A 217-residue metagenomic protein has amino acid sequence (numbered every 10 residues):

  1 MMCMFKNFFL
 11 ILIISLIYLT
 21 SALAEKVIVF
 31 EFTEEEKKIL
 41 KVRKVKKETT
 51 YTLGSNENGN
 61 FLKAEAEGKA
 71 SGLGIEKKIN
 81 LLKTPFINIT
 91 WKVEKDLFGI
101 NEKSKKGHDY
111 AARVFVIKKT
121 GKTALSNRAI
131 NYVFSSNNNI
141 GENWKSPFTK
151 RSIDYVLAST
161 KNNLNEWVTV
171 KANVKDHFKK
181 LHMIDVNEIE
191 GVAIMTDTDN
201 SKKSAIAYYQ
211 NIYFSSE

Functional and structural regions predicted by a protein language model:
L10-Y18: Bacterial N-terminal signal peptides
A24-V45: Extracellular carbohydrate-recognition regions
F32, V192, Q210-F214: Extracellular beta-strand elements of beta-rich domains used for carbohydrate recognition/degradation or cell-matrix
T52-G72: Short carbohydrate-recognition loop motifs
E76-I87, K161-L164, D185: Extracellular/lumenal carbohydrate-interaction signature centered on repeated Trp-anchored short motifs
T90-D96, K119-G121, K175: Solvent-exposed strand-to-loop "edge" motifs in beta-rich extracellular domains
G107-S152: Extracellular/luminal beta-rich ligand-recognition and adhesion surfaces characterized by aromatic-Gly/Pro-enriched
D109-V114, K150-S152, L157-T160, L164-S204: Extracellular beta-strand ligand-recognition surfaces/modules
